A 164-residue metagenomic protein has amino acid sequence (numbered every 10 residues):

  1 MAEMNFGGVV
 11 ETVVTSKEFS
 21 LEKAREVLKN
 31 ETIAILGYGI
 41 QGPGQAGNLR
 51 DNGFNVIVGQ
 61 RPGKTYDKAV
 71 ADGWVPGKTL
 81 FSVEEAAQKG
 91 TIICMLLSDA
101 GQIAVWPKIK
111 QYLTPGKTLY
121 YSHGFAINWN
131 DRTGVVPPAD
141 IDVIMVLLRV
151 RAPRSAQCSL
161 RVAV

Functional and structural regions predicted by a protein language model:
A2-V75: NAD(P)+-binding Rossmann beta1-loop-alpha1 motif at the extreme N-terminus of oxidoreductases
E31, G53, K89-T91, G116 (+1 more regions): Short, well-ordered alpha-helix to beta-strand connector turns
Y38-G39, Q60, L96-S98, S122-G124 (+1 more regions): Fold-independent oxyanion-binding glycine-rich loops and adjacent beta-strand/coil segments at enzyme active sites
N55, K78-T79, D142: Conserved beta-strand segments of alpha/beta enzyme cores
V70-W74, A87, I109-L113, V135-P137: Short, surface-exposed basic-aromatic patches at helix termini and helix-loop junctions that form
V75-E84: Glycine-rich, highly charged phosphate/nucleotide-binding loops
V83-W129: Rossmann-fold NAD(P) dinucleotide-binding segment
Y120-V164: Rossmann-fold dinucleotide-binding core
